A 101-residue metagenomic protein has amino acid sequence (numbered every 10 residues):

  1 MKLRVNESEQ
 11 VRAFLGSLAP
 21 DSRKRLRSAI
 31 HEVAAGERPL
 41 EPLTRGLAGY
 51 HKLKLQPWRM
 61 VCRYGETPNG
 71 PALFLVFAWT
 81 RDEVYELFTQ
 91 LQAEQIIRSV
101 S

Functional and structural regions predicted by a protein language model:
M1-A29, S101: Arg/Lys-rich, positively charged N-terminal/basic patches that mediate binding to nucleic acids
K2-R4, L55-W58, Y64-S101: Enriched for short, Lys/Arg-rich terminal
Q10, A48, T80: Residues that form or immediately flank small-molecule/cofactor binding pockets and catalytic motifs
F14, A29-E32, L87-Q90: Residues that form generic nucleotide/phosphate-binding pockets
L15-S17, P42-R45, Y64-G65: Short histidine-centered beta-strand/loop micro-motifs that create catalytic or ligand/metal-coordination sites
S17, E32-V33, A78: Conserved catalytic core of Hanks-type protein kinase domains
S28-K54: A short, surface-exposed loop/turn module that caps and links secondary-structure elements
